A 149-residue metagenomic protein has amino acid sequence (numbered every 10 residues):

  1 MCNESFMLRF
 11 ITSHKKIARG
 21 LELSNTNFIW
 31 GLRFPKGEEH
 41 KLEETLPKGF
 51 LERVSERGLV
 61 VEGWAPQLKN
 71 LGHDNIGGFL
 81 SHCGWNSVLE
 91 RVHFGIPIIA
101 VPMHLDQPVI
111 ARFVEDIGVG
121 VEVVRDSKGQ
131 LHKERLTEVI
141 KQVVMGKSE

Functional and structural regions predicted by a protein language model:
M1-E149: Catalytic core of nucleotide-sugar-dependent glycosyltransferases
